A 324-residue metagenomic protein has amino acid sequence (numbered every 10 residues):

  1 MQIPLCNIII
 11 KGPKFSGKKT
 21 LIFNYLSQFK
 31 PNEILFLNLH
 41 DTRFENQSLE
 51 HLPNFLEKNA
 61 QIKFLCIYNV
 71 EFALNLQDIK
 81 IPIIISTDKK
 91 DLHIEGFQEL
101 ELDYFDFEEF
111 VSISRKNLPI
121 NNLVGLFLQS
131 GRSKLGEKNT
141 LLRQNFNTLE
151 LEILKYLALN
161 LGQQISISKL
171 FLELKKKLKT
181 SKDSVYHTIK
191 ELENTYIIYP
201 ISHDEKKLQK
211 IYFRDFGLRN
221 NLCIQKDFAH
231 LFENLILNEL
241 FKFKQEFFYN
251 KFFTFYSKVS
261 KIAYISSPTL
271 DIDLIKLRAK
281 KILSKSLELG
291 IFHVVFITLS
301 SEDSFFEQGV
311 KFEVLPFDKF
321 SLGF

Functional and structural regions predicted by a protein language model:
M1-P4: N-terminal pre-Walker A segment at the start of P-loop NTPase domains
I8: Conserved beta-strand position immediately N-terminal to the Walker
K11-S16, T20, S27-F29, H203 (+2 more regions): A cross-kingdom feature that marks ATP-driven nucleic-acid transaction machinery
N32-A60: Short glycine-rich substrate-engagement loop in P-loop NTPases that contacts/grips substrate
H51-P53, I79-S86, H93-Y104, F305-G323: Active-site regions of enzymes building and remodeling cell-envelope glycoconjugates
L52-N75: Conserved P-loop NTPase "ATPase switch" module shared by AAA+ and STAND
I81-Q164, S168, K176: Interdomain motor-coupling "hinge/lid" segment immediately C-terminal to the ATP-binding subdomain of NTP-driven enzymes
K138-K261: Accessory nucleic acid-recognition modules appended to NTPase machines
